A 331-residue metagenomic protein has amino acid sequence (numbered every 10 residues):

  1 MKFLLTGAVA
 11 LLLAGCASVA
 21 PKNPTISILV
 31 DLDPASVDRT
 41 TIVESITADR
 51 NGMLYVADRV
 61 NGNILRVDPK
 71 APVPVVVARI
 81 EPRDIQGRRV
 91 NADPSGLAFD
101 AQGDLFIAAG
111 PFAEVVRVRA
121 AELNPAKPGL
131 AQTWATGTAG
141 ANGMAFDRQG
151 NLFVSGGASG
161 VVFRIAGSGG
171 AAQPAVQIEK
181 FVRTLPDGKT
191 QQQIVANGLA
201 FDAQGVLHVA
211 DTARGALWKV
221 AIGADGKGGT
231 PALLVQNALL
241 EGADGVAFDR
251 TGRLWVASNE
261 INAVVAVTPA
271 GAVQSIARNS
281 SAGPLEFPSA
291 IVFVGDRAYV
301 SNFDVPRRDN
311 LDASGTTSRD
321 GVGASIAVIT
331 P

Functional and structural regions predicted by a protein language model:
A14-G15: C-terminal motif of bacterial Sec signal peptides marking the signal peptidase cleavage site
A20-T40: A short helix->beta-strand "capping" segment at the edge of beta-propeller domains
I26-D31, P74-P82, A126-T136, A172-V182 (+2 more regions): Beta-propeller fold detector
S36-M53, R83-D104, A135-L152, S159 (+4 more regions): Beta-rich, blade/repeat-based domains predominating in secreted/periplasmic proteins but also intracellular
L54-V60, F99, L105-P111, L152-A158 (+4 more regions): Conserved beta-strand positions in repeat-built beta-propeller and related beta-rich domains
G62-L65, A113-V116, G160-F163, G215-L217 (+3 more regions): Structural signal for beta-propeller blades
D68-P72, R119-N124, A166-G170, A221-G226 (+2 more regions): Short loop/turn segments that connect beta-strands within beta-propeller blades
F303-G321: Short, conserved, GDST-rich strand-edge loop motifs in beta-rich repeat architectures
